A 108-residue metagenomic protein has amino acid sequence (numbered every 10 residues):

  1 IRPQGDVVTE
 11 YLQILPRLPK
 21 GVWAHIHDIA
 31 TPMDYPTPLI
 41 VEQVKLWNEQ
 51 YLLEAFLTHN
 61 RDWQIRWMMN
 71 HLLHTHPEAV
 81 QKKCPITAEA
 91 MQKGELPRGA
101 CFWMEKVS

Functional and structural regions predicted by a protein language model:
I1-T87, K93-C101: C-terminal substrate-binding/active-site "lid" region of AdoMet-derived donor-dependent transferases
E105-S108: Terminal low-complexity/disordered tails
